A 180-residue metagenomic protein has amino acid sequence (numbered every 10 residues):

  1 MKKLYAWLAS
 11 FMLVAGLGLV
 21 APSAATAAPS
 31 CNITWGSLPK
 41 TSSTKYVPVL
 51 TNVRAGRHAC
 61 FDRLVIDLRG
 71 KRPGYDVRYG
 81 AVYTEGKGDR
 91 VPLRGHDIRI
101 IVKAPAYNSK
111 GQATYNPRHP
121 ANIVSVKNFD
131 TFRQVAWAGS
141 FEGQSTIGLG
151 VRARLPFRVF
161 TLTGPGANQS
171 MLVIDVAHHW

Functional and structural regions predicted by a protein language model:
M1-A27: Secretory targeting and sorting signals
T26-W180: Short linear recognition/processing motifs and adjacent strand/loop elements at protein termini and domain edges
